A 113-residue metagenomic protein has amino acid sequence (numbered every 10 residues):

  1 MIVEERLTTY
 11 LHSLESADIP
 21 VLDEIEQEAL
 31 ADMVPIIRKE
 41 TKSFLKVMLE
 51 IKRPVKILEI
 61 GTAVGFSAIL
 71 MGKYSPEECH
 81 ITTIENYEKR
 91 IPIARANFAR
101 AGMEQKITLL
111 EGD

Functional and structural regions predicted by a protein language model:
M1-D113: A short alpha-helical cap/connector motif
